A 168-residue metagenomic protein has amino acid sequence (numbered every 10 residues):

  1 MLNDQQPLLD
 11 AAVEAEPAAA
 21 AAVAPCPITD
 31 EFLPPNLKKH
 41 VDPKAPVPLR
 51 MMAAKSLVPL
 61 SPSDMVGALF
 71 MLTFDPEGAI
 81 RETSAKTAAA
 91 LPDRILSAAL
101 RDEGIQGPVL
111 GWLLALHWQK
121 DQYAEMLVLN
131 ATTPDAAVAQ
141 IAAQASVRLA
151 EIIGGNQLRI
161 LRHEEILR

Functional and structural regions predicted by a protein language model:
L2-R168: Alpha-helical scaffold segments
